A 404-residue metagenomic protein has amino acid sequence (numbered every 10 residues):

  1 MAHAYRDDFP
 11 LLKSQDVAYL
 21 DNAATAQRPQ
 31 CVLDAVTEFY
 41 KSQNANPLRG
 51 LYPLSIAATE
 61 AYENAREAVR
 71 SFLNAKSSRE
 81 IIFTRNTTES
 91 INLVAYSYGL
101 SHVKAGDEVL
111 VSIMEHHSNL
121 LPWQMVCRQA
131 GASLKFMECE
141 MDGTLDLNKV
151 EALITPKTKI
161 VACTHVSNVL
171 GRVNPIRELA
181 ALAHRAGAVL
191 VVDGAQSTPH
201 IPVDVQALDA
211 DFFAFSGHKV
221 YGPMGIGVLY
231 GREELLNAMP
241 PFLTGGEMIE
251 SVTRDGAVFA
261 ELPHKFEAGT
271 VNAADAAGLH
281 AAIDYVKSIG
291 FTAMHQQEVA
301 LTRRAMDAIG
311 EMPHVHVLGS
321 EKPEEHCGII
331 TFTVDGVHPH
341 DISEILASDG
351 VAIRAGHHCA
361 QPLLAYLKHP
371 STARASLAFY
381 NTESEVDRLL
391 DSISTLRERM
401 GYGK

Functional and structural regions predicted by a protein language model:
M1-K404: Pyridoxal 5′-phosphate
